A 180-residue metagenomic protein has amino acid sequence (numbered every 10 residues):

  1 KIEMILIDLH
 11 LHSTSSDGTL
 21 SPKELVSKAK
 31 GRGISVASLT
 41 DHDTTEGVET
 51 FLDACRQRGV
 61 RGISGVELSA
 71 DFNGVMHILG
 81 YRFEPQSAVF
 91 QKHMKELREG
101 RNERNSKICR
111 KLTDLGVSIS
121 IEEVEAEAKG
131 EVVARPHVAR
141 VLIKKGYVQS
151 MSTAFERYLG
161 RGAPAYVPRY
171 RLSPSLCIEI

Functional and structural regions predicted by a protein language model:
I2-N73, Y158-Y166, L172, L176-E179: An N-terminally biased module of ancient metal coordination in phosphate/nucleic-acid-related enzymes
R56-I180: Extended substrate/RNA-proximal surfaces in nucleic-acid metabolism proteins
